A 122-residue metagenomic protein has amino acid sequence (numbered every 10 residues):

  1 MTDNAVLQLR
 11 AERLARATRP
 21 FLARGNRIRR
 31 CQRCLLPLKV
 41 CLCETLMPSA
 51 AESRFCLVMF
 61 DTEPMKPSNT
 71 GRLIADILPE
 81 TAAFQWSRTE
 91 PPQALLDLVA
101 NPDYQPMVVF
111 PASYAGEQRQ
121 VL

Functional and structural regions predicted by a protein language model:
Q8-R24: Short Cys/His-rich Zn2+-coordinating modules
R27, P37, A51: Short metal-coordination and nucleic-acid-contact micro-motifs, chiefly zinc-binding Cys/His arrays
C31-C34: Short cysteine-rich clusters marking metal-coordination/redox-active sites
L36, V58-T70: N-terminal beta1-alpha1 ligand-phosphate binding loop
K39-T45: Short Cys/His-rich "knuckle" micro-motifs
E44, M65-I77: Histidine-anchored nucleotide/phosphate-binding helix
R54-E63, Q105-F110: Short hydrophobic beta-strand segments
P79-L122: S-adenosyl-L-methionine/SAH cofactor-binding core of RNA-modifying enzymes
